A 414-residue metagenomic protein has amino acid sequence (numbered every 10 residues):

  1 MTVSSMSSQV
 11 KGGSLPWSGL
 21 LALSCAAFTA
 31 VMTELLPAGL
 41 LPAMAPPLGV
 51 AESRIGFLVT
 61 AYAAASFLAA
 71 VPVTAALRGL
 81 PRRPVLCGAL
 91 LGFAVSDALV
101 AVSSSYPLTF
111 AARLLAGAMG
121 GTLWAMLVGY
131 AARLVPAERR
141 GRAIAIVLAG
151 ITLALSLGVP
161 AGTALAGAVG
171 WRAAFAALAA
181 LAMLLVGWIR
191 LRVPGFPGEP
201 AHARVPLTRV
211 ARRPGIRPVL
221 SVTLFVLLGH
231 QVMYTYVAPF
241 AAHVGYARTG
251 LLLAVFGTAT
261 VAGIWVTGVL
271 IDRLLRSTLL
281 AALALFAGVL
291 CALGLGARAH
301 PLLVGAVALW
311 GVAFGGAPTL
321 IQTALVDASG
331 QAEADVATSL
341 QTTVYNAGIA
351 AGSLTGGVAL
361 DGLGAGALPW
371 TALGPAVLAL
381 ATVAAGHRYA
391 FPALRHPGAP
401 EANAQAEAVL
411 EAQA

Functional and structural regions predicted by a protein language model:
G49, P81, V102-L108, G296-R298: Helix-breaking motifs and short loop linkers at transmembrane-helix boundaries and internal kinks in secondary membrane
L68-S104: Conserved MFS/SLC helix-loop-helix module at the cytosolic interface between two early adjacent transmembrane helices
A69-R82, G263-L275, L360: Helix-to-loop junctions at the C-terminal end of transmembrane segments in multipass secondary transporters
R83-L86, T109, L279-L280: Primarily marks hydrophobic transmembrane alpha-helices of the MFS/SLC 12-helix fold
G92, S96-L99, P107-A116, P301-L309: Paired small-residue
A112-I151: Cytoplasmic helix-loop-helix junction between adjacent transmembrane helices in 12-TM secondary transporters
A179-E199, T382-H387: C-terminal membrane-cytosol helix-exit motif in multi-pass small-molecule transporters
S277-I321: C-terminal transmembrane helical hairpin of 12-TM major facilitator-type secondary transporters
